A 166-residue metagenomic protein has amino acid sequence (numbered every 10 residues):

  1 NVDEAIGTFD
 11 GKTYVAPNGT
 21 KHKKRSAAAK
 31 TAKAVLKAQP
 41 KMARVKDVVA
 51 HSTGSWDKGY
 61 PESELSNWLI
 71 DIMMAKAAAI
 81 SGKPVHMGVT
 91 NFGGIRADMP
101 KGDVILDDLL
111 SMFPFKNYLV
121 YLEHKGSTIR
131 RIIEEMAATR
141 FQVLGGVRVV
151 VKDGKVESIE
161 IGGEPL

Functional and structural regions predicted by a protein language model:
N1-P17, S63, N67-A78, K83-L166: Feature captures C-terminal
F9-A32: Start-of-domain marker
T13, A34-A38, V45-K46: Gly/Ser/Thr/Pro-rich low-complexity, intrinsically disordered segments
A27-A34, D108, T128: Exposed alpha-helical structural elements
K41-K46, P100-V104: Short hydrophobic/aromatic-rich motifs at helix boundaries and adjacent loops
M42-Y60: Acidic/histidine-rich, surface-exposed loop or edge segments in extracytoplasmic proteins
